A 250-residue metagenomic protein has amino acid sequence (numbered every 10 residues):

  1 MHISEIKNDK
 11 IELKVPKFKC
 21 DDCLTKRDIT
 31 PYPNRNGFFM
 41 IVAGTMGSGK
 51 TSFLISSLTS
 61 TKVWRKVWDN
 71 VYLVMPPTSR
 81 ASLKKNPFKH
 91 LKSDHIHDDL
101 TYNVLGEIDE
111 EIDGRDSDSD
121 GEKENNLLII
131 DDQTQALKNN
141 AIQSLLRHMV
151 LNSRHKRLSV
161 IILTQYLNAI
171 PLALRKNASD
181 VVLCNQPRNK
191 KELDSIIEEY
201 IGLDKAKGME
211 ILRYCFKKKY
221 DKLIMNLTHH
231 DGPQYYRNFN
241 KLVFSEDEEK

Functional and structural regions predicted by a protein language model:
M1-I29, T78: N-terminal pre-Walker A segment at the start of P-loop NTPase domains
V15-P16, V74, L91, H95: Intrinsically disordered, low-complexity eukaryotic regions enriched in glycine, serine and charged residues
K26-D28, G37-T61, R65, P76-R80 (+1 more regions): Conserved P-loop NTPase motor cores
V67-D69: Conserved SF1/SF2 helicase motif Ia
V71-K85: Conserved Walker A/P-loop ATP-binding site and its immediately adjacent core in helicase/helicase-like ATPase domains
P87-H90, S179: Short secondary-structure boundary/capping segments
L172-K250: Conserved GTP-binding G-domain of TRAFAC-class P-loop NTPases and closely related GTPase folds
